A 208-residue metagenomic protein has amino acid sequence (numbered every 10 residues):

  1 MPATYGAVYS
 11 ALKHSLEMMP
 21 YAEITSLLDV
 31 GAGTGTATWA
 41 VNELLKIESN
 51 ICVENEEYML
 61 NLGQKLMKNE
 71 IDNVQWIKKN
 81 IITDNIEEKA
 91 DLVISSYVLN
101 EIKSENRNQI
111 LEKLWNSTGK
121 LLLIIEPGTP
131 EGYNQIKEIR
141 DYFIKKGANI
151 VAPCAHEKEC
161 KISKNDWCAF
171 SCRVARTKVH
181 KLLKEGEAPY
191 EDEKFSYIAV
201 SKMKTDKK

Functional and structural regions predicted by a protein language model:
M1-H14: Class I SAM-dependent methyltransferase Rossmann-like catalytic core, especially the SAM/SAH-binding loop
E23-G33: Conserved class I S-adenosyl-L-methionine
T34-I47: Conserved SAM-binding loop of SAM-dependent methyltransferases across substrates and taxa, primarily the Class I
E56: Conserved SAM/SAH-binding beta-strand->alpha-helix loop
G63-Q64: Conserved SAM-binding loop
D91-E105: A short SAM/SAH-binding and catalytic strip from SAM-dependent methyltransferases
G119-G128: Conserved beta-strand signature within the Rossmann-like core of class I S-adenosyl-L-methionine
E131, Q135-K208: Substrate-binding/catalytic lobe of Class I Rossmann-like enzymes that use SAM or dcSAM, i.e., the mid-to-C-terminal
